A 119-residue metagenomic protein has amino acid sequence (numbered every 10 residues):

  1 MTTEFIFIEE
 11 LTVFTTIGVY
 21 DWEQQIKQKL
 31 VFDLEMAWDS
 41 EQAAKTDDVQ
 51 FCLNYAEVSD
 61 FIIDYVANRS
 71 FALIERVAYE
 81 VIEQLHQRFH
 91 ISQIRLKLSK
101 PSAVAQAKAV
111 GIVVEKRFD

Functional and structural regions predicted by a protein language model:
M1-D119: N-terminal, polar/charged subdomain of small-to-medium soluble alpha/beta proteins
